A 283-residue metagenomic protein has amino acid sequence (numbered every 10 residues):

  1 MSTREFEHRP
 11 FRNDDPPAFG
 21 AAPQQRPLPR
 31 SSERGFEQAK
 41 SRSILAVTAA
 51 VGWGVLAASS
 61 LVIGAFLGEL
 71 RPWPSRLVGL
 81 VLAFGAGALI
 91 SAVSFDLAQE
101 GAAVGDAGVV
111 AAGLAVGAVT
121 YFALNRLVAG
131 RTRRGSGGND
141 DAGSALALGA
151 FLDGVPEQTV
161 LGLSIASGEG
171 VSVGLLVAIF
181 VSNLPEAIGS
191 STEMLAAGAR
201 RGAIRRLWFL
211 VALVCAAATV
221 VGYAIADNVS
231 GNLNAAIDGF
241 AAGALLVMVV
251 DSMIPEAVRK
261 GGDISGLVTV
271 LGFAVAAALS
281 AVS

Functional and structural regions predicted by a protein language model:
S2-H8, N13-G20, R26-S283: Intrinsically disordered, metal-sensing/regulatory segments
